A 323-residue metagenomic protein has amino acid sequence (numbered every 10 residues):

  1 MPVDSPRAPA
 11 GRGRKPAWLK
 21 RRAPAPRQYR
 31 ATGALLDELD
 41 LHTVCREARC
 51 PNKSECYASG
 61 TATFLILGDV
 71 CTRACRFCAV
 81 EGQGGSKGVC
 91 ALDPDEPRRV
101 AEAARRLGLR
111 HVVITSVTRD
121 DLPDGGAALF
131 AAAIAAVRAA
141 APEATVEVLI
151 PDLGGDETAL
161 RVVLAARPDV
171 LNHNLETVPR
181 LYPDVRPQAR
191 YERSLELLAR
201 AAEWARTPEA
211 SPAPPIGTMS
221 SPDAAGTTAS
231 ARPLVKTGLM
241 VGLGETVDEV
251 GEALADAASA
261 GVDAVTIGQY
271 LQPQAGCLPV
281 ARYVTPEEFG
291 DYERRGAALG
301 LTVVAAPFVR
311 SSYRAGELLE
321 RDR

Functional and structural regions predicted by a protein language model:
M1-T63, L67, A79, R98-E102 (+6 more regions): Auxiliary Fe-S-binding modules of radical SAM enzymes
P51, T72, P179: Nucleotide phosphate-binding site architecture
A62, R73, L171: Change "...and in nucleic-acid phosphodiester-cleaving endonucleases..." to "...and in nucleic-acid processing enzymes
L67-A74: Short pre-active-site segment immediately N-terminal to redox-active cysteine/selenocysteine motifs in thiol-based
D69, P151-G154, G244: Short, surface-exposed acidic/glycine-rich loop or hinge patches that mediate macromolecular interfaces
A74, L122, L181, A275 (+1 more regions): Glycine/Thr-rich phosphate-binding loops of Rossmann-like dinucleotide-binding domains
A79-R99, A104-A159, V163-A202, K236 (+1 more regions): Core AdoMet radical
P215: Hotspots on structured nucleic-acid-binding interfaces, especially in canonical RNA/DNA-binding domains
